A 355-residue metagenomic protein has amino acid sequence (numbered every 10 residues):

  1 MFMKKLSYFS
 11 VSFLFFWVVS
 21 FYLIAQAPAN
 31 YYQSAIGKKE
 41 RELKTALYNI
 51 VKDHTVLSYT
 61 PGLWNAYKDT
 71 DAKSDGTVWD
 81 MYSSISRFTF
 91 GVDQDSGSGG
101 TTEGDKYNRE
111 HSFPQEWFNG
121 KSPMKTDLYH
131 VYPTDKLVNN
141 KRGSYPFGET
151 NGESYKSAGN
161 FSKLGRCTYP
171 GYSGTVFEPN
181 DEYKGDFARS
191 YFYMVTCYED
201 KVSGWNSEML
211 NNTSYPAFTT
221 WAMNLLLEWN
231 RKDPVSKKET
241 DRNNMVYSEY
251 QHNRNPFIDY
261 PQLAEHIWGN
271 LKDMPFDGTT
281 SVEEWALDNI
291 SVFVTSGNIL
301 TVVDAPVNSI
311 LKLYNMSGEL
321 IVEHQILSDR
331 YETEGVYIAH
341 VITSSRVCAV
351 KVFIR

Functional and structural regions predicted by a protein language model:
M1-A29: Bacterial Sec-dependent N-terminal signal peptides
I24-P28, L271-D288: Low-complexity, Pro/Thr/Ser/Gly/Ala-rich linker/spacer regions in secreted, extracellular modular proteins
A25-R87, D273: N-terminal module-boundary/linker segments of secreted carbohydrate-active enzymes
V78, I85-K106: Short, His- and charge-rich active-site/binding loops that engage polyanionic ligands
Y82-R87, V195-C197, V341-S344: Short, flexible beta-strand-to-coil junctions
G97-N108, Q115-G278: Domain-level detector of nuclease and nuclease-like folds in predominantly extracellular/periplasmic contexts
F113, T175-V176, L320, V347: Short, solvent-exposed loop/turn motifs
E283-R355: C-terminal outer-membrane/trafficking sorting elements
